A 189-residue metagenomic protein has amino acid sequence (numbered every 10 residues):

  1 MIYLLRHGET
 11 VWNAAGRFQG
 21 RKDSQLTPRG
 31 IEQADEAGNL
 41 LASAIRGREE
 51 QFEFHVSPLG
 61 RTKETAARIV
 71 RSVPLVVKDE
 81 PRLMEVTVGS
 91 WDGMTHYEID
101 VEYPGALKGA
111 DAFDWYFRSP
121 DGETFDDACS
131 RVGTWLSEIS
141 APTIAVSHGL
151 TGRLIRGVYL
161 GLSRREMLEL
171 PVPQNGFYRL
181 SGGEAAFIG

Functional and structural regions predicted by a protein language model:
I2, E9-L75, E102, E123: Active-site-proximal alpha-helix that buttresses catalytic centers in soluble enzyme cores
I2, K63, V73, G133-I188: Active-site-adjacent alpha-helix immediately C-terminal to a catalytic or transition-state-stabilizing loop
G8, G60, L83-E85, P173 (+1 more regions): Short, solvent-exposed coil/turn elements at secondary-structure transition points
G8, V56-L59, R82, V146-L150: Short, well-ordered beta-to-alpha junction loops that form the rim of enzyme active sites and present histidine/acidic
A14-R17, A66, G89-G93, V158: Short aromatic-enriched loop/helix-cap "lid" or pocket-rim segments at secondary-structure transitions that line
Q25, R71-R131, E169, S181 (+1 more regions): Phosphate-handling substructures
D35-S43, C129, G133-S140: Generic structural signal for well-ordered alpha-helical scaffold segments
